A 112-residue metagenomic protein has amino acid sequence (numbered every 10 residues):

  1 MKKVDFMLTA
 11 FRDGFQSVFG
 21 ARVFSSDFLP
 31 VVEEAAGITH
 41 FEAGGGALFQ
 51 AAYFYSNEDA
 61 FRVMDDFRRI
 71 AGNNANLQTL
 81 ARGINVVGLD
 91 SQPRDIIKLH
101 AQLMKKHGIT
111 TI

Functional and structural regions predicted by a protein language model:
M1-A21, G72-D90: N-terminal small/glycine-rich loop or linker at the start of catalytic domains across soluble metabolic enzymes
K2-D13, V32-L48: N-terminal glycine-rich anion-binding loops that anchor highly charged ligand groups
R22-F24, Y55: Active-site glycine- and acidic-residue-rich loops that bind and position anionic ligands or nucleotide-like cofactors
F24-V32: Short, surface-exposed, low-complexity cationic segments
V31-A35, D65-R68: Histidine-anchored nucleotide/phosphate-binding helix
G45-I112: Active-site beta->alpha loop and helix N-cap motifs at the rims of alpha/beta catalytic domains
